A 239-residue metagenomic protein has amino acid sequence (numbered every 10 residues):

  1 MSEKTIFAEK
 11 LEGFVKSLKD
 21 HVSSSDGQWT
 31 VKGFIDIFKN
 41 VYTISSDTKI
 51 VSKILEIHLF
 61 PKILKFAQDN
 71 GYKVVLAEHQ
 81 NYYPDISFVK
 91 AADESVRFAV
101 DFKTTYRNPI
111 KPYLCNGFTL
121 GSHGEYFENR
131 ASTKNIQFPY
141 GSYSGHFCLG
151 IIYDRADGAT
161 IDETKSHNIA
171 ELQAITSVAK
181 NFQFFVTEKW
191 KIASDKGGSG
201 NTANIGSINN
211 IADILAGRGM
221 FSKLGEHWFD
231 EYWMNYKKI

Functional and structural regions predicted by a protein language model:
M1-A77, N81, A91-F98, T104-I239: Nucleic-acid endonuclease domains
P84-D85: Internal alpha-helical scaffold/solenoid segments in large eukaryotic proteins
